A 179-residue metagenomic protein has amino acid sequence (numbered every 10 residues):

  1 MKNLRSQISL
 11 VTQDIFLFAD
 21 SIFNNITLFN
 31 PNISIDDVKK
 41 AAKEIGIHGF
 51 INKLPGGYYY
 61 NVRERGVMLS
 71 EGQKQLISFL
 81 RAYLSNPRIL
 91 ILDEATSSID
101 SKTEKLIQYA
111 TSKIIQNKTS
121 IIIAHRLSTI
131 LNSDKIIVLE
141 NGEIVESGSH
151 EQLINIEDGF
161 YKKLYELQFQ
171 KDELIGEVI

Functional and structural regions predicted by a protein language model:
M1, I35, D158: Short adenine-binding "F-helix/F-box" segment of the Bergerat
R5-D14, I22-N25, K39-I45, Y59-I156: ABC-family ATPase nucleotide-binding domain "signature/switch" substructure
I15-A19, N32-I35: DNA transaction DNA-binding modules
I26, N30-P31: A short, conserved alpha-helical patch in the ABC ATPase nucleotide-binding domain that forms the NBD-TMD coupling
H48-P55: Conserved H-loop
I156-I179: C-terminal boundary and immediately downstream tail of ABC-type ATPase nucleotide-binding domains
